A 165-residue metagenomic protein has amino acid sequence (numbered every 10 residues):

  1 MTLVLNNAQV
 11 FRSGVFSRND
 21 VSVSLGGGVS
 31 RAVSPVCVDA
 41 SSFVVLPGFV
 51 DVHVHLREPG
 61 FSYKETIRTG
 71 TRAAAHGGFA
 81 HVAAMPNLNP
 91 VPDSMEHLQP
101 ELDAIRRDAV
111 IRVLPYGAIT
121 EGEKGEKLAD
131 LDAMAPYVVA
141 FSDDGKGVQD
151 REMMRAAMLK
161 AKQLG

Functional and structural regions predicted by a protein language model:
M1-P35: N-terminal metal-binding scaffold of metallo-dependent hydrolase/deaminase domains
T2-L3, P47-F49, L114, V139-A140: Hydrophobic "anchor" residues on beta-strands that sit immediately upstream of conserved functional sites
L5, V36-V38, V50, A83: Hydrophobic/aromatic beta-strand patches that form the interior of the parallel beta-sheet core in alpha/beta enzyme
A8, G28, S42, H53 (+4 more regions): Divalent metal-coordination and catalytic microenvironments
S13, E58, Q149-D150: Short glycine-rich, flexible loops that bind phosphorylated cofactors or substrates
V33-L46: Active-site metal-binding motif and surrounding structural segment of the metallo-beta-lactamase
F43-D108: Metal-associated gating/positioning segment near the N- to mid-region
L88-Q99, A104-G165: Histidine/acidic-residue-rich, glycine-tolerant segments that coordinate divalent metal ions
